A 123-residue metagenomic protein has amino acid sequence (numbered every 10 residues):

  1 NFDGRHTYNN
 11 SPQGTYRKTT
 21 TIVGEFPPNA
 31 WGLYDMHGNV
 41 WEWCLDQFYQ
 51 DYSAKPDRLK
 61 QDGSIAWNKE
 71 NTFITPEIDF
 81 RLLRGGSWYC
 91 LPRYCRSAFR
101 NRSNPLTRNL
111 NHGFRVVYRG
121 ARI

Functional and structural regions predicted by a protein language model:
N1-F99, L110, V117: Functional-site microenvironments in short loops/helix caps that host divalent-cation chemistry
V116-I123: Short beta-strand-to-coil "C-cap" segments at the C-terminal boundary of structured domains/repeats, marking
